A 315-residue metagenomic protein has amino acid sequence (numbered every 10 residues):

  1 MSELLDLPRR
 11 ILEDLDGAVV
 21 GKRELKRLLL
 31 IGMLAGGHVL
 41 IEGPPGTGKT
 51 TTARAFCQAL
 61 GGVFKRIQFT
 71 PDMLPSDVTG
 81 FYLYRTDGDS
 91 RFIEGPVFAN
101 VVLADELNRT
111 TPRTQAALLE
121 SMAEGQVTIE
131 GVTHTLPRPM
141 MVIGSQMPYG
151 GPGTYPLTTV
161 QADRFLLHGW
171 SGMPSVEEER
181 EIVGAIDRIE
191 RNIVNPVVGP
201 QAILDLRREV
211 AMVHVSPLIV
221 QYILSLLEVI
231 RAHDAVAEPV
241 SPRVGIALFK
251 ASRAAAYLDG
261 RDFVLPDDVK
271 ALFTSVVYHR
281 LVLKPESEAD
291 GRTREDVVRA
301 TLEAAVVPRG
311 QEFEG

Functional and structural regions predicted by a protein language model:
E3-P44: Pre-Walker A (pre-P-loop) alpha-helix and adjacent loop at the N terminus of AAA/AAA+ ATPase modules, a conserved
L28-I31, Y84-L103: Conserved alpha-helical scaffold flanking the Walker A/P-loop in AAA+ ATPase domains
M33-T70: Walker A/P-loop
G43, D105-E106, A117: Walker B catalytic acidic pair
A59-D87: AAA+/P-loop NTPase substrate/partner-engagement loops
R85-G88, E106-T110, T114, M122-V213 (+1 more regions): Canonical AAA+ ATPase core
I193-L248: Conserved AAA+ ATPase small/helical "lid" subdomain
A232-G315: C-terminal engagement/docking regions of AAA+ P-loop ATPases
